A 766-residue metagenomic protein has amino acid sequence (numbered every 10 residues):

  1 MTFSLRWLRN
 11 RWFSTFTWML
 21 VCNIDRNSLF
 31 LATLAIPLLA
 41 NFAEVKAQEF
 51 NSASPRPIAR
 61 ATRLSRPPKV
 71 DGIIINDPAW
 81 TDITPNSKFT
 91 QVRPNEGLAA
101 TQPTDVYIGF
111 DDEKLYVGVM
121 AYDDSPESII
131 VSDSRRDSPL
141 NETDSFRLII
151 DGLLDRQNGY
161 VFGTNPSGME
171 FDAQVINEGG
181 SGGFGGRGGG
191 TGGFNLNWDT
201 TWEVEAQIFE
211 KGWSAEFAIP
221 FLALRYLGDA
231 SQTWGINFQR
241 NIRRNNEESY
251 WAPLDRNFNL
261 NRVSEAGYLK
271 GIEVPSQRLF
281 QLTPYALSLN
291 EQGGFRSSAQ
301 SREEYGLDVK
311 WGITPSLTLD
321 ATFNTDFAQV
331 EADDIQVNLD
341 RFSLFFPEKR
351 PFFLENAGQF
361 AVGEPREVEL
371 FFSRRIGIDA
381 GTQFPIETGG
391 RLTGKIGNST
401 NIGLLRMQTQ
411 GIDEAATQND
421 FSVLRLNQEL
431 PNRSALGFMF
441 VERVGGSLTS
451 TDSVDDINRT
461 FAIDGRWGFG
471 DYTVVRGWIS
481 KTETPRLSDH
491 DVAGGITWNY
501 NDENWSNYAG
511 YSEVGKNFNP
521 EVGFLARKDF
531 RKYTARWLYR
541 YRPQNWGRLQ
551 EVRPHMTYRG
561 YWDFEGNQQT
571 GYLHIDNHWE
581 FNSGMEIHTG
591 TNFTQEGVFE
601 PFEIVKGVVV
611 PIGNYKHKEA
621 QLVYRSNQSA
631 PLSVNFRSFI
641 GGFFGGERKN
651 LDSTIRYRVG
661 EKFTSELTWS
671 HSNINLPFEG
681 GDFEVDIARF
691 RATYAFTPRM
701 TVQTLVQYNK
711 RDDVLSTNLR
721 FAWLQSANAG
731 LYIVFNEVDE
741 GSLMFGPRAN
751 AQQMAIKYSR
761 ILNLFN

Functional and structural regions predicted by a protein language model:
M1-R26: N-terminal secretory signal peptides that target proteins for export/translocation
F30-N41: Bacterial N-terminal signal peptides
A47-Q428, A435-F438: Structural preference for beta-rich elements and adjacent junctions enriched in aromatics
E113-L115, N158, W213, A230-W234 (+17 more regions): Outer-envelope beta-barrel architecture signal
E127-D133, F171-V175, Y226-G228, V330-A332 (+8 more regions): A short, polar/proline- and glycine-enriched secondary-structure boundary/capping micro-motif
P220-G228, L260-E273, I313-L317, N356-F360 (+13 more regions): Outer-membrane beta-barrel proteins
P275-D320, F421-T484, W546, E551-Y558 (+5 more regions): Surface-exposed extracellular loop regions of Gram-negative outer-membrane beta-barrel proteins
P385, T393, R476-N766: Exposed, low-structure sequence patches enriched in small/polar residues
